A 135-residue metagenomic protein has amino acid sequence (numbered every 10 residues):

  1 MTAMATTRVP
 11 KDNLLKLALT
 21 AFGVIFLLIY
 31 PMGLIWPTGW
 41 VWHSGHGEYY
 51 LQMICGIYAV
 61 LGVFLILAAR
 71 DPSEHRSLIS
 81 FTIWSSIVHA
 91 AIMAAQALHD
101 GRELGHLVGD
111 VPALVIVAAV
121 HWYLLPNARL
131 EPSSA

Functional and structural regions predicted by a protein language model:
M1-D12: Short, Lys/Arg-rich, polar N-terminal cytosolic tail immediately upstream of the first transmembrane signal-anchor
L15-M32, V120: Alpha-helical transmembrane segments of multi-pass integral membrane proteins
L17-L19, W42-Y58, H106: A loop-to-helix transmembrane entry motif
V24-M32, E48-R70, F81-A94: Core segments of alpha-helical transmembrane spans in multipass integral membrane proteins
W36-H46, A97, R102: Membrane-interface helix termini and inter-helical loops of multi-pass transporters
A69, A91-G109, P126-N127: Membrane-helix boundary connector in multi-pass membrane proteins
S73-S77, E103-L104: Membrane-helix interface segments
V115-A135: Membrane-water interface at the C-terminal end of transmembrane alpha helices
